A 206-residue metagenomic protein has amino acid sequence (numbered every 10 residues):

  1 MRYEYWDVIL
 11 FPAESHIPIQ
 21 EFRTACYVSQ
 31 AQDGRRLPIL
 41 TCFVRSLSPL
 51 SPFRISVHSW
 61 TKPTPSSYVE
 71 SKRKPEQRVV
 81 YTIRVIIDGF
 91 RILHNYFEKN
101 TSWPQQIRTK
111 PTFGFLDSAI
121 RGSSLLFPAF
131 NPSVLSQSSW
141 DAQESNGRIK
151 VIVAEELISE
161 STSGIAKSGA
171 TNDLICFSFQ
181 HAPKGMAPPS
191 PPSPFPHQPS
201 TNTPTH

Functional and structural regions predicted by a protein language model:
M1-H206: Disordered propeptide/prodomain
